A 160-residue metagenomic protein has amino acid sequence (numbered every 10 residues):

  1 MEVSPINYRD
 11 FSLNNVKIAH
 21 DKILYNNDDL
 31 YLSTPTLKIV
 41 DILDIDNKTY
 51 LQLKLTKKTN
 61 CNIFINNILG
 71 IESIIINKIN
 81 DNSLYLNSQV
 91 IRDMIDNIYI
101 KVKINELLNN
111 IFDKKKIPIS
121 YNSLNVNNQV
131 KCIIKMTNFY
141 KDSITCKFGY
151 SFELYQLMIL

Functional and structural regions predicted by a protein language model:
M1-Y99: OB-fold ssDNA-binding interfaces and closely related basic DNA-contact patches used across DNA replication/repair
L51-L53, C132, F152-L154: Hydrophobic beta-strand residues in large extracellular and virion-surface proteins
N60-I133, I144-S151: Fold-level signal for large, globular catalytic cores of enzyme and receptor domains
M136-K141: Short, charged beta-turn/beta-strand-edge "cap" motif at the junction between a beta-strand and an adjacent loop
Y155-L160: Basic, polyanion-binding surface patches
